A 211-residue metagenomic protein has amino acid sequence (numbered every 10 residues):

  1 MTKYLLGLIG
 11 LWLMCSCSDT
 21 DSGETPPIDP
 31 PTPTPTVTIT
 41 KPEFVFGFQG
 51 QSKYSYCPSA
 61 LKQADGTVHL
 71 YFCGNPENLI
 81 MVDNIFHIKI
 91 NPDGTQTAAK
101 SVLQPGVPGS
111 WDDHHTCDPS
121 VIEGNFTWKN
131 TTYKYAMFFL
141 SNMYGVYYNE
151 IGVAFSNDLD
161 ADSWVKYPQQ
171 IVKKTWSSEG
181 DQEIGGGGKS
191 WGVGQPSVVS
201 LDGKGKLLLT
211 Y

Functional and structural regions predicted by a protein language model:
T2-L8: Sec-dependent signal peptide recognition, specifically the positively charged N-region followed immediately by
L13-S16: C-terminal motif of bacterial Sec signal peptides marking the signal peptidase cleavage site
S18-D21: Bacterial signal peptide processing site
G23-P30: Acidic, glycine-rich segments characteristic of secretory precursors and extracytoplasmic regions
P30-K62, D93-K129, D160-D202: Surface loop/turn signatures of beta-propeller and other carbohydrate-active proteins
S55, I80-I85, D112, T116 (+1 more regions): Generic alpha-helix structural propensity
Y56-L79, V102, S120-A154, G194-Y211: Hydrophobic core segments of beta-strands in well-ordered, beta-rich domains
N84-P92, E150-L159: Beta-propeller blade signature
